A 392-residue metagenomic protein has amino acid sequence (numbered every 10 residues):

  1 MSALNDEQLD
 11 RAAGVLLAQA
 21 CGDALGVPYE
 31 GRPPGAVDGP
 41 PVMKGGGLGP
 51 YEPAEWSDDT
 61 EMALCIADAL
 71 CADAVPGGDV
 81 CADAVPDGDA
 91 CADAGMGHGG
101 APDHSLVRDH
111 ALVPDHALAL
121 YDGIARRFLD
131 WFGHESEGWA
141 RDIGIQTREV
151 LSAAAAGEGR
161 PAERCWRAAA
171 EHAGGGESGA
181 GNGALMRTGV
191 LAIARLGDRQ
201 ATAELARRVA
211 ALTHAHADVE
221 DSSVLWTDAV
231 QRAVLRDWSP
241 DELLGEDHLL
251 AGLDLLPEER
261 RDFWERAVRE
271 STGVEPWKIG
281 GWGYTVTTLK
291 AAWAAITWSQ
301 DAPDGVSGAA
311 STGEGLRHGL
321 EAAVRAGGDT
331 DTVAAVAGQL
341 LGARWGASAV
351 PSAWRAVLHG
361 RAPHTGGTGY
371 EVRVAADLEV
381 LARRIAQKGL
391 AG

Functional and structural regions predicted by a protein language model:
M1-G392: Structured, active/binding-site neighborhoods that engage oxygen-rich ligands
